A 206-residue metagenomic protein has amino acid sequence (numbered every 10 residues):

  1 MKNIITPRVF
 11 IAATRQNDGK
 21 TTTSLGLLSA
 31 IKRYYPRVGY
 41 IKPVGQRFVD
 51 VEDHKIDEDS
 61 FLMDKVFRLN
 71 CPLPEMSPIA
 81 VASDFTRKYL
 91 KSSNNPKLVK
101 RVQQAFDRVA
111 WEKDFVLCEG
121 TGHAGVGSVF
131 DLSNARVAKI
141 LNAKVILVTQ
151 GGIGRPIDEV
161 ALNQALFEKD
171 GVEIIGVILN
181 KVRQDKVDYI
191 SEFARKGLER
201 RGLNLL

Functional and structural regions predicted by a protein language model:
N3, P7-D18, T22-R101, R108: N-terminal phosphate/diphosphate-binding loop that engages ATP/GTP or pyrophosphate donors across diverse enzyme folds
P7-I11, K113-C118, V145: Generic beta-sheet signal
A13-R15, P43-V44, M76-I79, E119-G122 (+2 more regions): Fold-independent oxyanion-binding glycine-rich loops and adjacent beta-strand/coil segments at enzyme active sites
L25, Q103, D107, I157-A161 (+1 more regions): Amphipathic, non-transmembrane alpha-helical secondary structure
K32-R37, K65-P72, D107-W111, A165-V172 (+1 more regions): Generic secondary-structure signature for well-ordered alpha-helical cores
T86-F130, A135-A138: Phosphate-binding/switch loop-helix module in NTP-utilizing enzymes
G120-L205: Conserved catalytic-core segment of NTP-binding enzymes
